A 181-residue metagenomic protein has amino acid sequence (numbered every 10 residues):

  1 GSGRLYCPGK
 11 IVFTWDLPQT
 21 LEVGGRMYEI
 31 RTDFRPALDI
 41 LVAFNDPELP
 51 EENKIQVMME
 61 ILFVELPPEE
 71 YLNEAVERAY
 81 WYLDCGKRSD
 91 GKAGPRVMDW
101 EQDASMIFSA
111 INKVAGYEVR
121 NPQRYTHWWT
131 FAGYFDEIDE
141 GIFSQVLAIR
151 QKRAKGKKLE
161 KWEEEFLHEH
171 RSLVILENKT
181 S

Functional and structural regions predicted by a protein language model:
G1-E29, R35, L41-S181: Charged interaction scaffolds used for protein-protein
